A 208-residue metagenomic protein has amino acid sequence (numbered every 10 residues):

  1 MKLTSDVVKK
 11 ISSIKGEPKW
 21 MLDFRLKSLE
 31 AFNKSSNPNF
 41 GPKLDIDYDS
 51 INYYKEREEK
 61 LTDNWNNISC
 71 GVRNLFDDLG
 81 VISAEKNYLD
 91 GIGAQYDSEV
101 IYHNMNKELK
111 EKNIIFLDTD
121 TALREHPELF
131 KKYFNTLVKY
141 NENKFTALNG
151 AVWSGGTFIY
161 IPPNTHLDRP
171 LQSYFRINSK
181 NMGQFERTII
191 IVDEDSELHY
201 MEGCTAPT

Functional and structural regions predicted by a protein language model:
M1-T208: Glycine-rich and polybasic anion-binding loops at the starts of cofactor/ligand-binding domains
